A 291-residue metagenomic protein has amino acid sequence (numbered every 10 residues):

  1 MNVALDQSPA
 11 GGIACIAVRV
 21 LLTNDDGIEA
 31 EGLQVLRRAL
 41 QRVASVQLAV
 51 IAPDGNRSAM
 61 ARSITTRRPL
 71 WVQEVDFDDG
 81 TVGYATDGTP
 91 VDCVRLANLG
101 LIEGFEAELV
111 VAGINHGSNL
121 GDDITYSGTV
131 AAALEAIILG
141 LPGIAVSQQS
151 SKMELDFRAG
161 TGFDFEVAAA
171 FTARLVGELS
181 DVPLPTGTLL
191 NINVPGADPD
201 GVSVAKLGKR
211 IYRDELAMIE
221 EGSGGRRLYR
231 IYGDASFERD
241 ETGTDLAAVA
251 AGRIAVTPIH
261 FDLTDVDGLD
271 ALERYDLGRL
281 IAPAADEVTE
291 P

Functional and structural regions predicted by a protein language model:
M1-A17: N-terminal amphipathic/basic-hydrophobic helices that include classical n-h-c signal peptides and signal-anchor
I16-V20, L36-L99, F105-E106: A cross-family phosphate/adenosyl-ligand binding-site feature
I51-P53, A112-N115, A145-S147, I192-P195 (+1 more regions): Short beta-strand segments
A97-G104, A131-P142: Alpha-helix C-terminal capping segments
L109: Short, Asp-centered acidic motifs that coordinate Mg2+ and/or phosphate in catalytic or ligand-binding sites
S118-S127: Glycine/threonine-rich flexible loop motifs
I137-G160: Glycine-rich phosphate/pyrophosphate-binding loops and their adjacent beta-strand/loop elements at enzyme active sites
A159-P291: Electrostatically charged, flexible surface regions
